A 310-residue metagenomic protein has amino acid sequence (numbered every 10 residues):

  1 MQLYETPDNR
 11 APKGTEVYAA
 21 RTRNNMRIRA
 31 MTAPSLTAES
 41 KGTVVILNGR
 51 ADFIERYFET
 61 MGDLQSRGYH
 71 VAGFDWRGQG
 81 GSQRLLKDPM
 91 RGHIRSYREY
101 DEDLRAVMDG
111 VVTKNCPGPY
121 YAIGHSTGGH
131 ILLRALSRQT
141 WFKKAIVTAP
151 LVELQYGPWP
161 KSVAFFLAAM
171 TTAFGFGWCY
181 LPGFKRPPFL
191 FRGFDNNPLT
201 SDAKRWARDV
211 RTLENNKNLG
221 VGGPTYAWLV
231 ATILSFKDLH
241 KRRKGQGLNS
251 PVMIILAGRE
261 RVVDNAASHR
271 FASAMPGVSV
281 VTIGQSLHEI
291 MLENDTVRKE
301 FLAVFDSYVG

Functional and structural regions predicted by a protein language model:
M1-R21, M26-L36: An N-terminal hydrophobic leader/cap segment in hydrolases
L47-D52: Active-site glycine-rich loops that stabilize anionic/oxyanionic intermediates across multiple enzyme folds
I54, M61-K87: Conserved alpha/beta-hydrolase
G92-V112: Alpha/beta-hydrolase active-site loop
T127, L132-G220: Alpha/beta-hydrolase-fold enzymes
L248, I254-L256, E260: Short beta-strand/loop motif that positions the catalytic acidic residue of the alpha/beta-hydrolase fold
S250, D264-S273: Short alpha-helix in the alpha/beta-hydrolase fold that links the catalytic acid
V278-G310: Catalytic active-site module of serine/aspartate enzymes centered on a nucleophile-bearing elbow/loop
